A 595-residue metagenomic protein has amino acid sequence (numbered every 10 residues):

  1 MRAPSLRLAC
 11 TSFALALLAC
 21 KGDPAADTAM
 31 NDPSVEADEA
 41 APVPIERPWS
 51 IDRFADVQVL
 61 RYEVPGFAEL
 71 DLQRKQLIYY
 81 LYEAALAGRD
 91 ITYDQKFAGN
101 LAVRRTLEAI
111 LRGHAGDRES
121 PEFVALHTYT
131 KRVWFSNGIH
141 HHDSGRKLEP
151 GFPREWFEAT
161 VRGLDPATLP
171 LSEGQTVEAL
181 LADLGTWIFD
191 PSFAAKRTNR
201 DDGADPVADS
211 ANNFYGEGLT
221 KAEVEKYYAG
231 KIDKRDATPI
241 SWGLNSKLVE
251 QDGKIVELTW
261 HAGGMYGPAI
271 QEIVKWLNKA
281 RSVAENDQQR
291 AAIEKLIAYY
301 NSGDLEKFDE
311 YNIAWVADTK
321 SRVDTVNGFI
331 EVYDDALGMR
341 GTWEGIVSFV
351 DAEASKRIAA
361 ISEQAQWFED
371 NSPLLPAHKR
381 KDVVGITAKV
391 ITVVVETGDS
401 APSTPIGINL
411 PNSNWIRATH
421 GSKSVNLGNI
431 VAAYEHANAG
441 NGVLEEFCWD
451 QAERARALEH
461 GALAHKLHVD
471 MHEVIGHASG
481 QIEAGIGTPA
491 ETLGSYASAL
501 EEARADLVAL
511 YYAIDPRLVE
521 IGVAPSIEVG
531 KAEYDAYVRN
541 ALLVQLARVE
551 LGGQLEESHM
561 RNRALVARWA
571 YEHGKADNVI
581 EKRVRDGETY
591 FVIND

Functional and structural regions predicted by a protein language model:
M1-C10: Bacterial N-terminal signal peptides that target proteins for export
L17-A19: C-terminal motif of bacterial Sec signal peptides marking the signal peptidase cleavage site
K21-P24: Bacterial signal peptide processing site
D27-S50: Post-signal peptide N-terminal segment of mature Sec-exported envelope proteins
V43-T106: N-terminal-proximal low-complexity accessory segments that begin disordered and transition into the first
D52, D56-L77, P191-A499, A503-I514 (+1 more regions): Fold-level signature of zinc-dependent metallopeptidase catalytic domains
E63, T92, L510-D595: Long, well-structured alpha-helical subdomains associated with metal-dependent extracellular/ecto-lumenal hydrolases
R118-K254: Auxiliary tRNA-acceptor-end handling modules of aminoacyl-tRNA synthetases
